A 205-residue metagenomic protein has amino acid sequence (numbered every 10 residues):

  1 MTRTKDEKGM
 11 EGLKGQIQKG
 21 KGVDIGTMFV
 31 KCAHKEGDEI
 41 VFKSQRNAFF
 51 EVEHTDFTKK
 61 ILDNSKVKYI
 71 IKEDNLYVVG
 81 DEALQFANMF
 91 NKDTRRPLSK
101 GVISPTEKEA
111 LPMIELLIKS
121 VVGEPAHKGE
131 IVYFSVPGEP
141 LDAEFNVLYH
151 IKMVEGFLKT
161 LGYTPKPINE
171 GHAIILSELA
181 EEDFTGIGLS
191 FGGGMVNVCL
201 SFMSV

Functional and structural regions predicted by a protein language model:
M1-F191, M203-V205: Nucleotide/phosphate-binding catalytic cleft detector across ATP-hydrolyzing and phosphate-transferring enzymes
G193-M195: Coil-to-beta-strand transition motifs
N197-L200: Short, acidic (Asp/Glu-rich) active-site segment that either coordinates a divalent metal cofactor
